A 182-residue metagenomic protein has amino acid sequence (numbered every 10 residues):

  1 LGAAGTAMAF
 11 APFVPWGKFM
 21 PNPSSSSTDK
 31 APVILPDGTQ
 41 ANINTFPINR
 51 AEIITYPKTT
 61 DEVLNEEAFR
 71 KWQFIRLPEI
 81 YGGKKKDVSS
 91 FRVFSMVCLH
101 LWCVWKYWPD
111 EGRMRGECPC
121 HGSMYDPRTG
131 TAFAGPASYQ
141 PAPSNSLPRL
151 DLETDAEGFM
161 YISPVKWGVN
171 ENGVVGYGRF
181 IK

Functional and structural regions predicted by a protein language model:
L1, V63-N65, A142: Short glycine/serine/proline-enriched coil/turn segments at secondary-structure junctions
L1-F10: N-terminal export leaders
P12-E111, L150-K182: N-terminal pre-ligand scaffold of iron-sulfur
H100, H121-G122: His-Asp-centered metal-binding catalytic motifs of divalent-metal-dependent phosphohydrolases/nucleases
P109-M114, P141-N145: Short linker/helix segments within small regulatory modules
M114-H121: Cysteine-rich micro-motifs
Y125-V169: Short Fe-S-cluster ligation motifs
